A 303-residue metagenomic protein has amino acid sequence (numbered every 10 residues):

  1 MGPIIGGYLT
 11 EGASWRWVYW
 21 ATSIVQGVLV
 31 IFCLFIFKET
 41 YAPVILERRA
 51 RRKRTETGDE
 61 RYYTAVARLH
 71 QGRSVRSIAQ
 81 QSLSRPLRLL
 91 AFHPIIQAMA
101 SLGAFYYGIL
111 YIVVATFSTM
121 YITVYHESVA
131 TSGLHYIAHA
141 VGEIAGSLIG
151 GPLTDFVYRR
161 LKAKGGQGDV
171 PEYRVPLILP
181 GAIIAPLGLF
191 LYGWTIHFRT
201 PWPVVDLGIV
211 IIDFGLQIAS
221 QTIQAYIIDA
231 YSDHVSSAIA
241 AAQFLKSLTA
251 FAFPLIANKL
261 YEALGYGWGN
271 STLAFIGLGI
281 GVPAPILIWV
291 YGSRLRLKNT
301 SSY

Functional and structural regions predicted by a protein language model:
M1-Y303: A six-helix transmembrane bundle that forms the core substrate pathway of small-molecule transporters
